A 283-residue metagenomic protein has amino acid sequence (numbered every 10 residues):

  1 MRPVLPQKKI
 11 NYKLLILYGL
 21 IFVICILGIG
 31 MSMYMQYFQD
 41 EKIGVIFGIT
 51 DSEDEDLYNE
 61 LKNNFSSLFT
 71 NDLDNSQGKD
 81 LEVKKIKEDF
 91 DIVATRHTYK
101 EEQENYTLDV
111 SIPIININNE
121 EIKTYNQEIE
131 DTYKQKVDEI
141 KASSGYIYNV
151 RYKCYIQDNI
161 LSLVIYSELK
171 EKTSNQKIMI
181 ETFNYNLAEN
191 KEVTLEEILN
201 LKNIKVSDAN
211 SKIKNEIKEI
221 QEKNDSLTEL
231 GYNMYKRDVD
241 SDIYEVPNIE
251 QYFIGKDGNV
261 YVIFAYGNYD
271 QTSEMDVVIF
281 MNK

Functional and structural regions predicted by a protein language model:
R2-P6, I10-F22, L27-K283: Compositionally biased intrinsically disordered regions enriched in Thr/Gly
